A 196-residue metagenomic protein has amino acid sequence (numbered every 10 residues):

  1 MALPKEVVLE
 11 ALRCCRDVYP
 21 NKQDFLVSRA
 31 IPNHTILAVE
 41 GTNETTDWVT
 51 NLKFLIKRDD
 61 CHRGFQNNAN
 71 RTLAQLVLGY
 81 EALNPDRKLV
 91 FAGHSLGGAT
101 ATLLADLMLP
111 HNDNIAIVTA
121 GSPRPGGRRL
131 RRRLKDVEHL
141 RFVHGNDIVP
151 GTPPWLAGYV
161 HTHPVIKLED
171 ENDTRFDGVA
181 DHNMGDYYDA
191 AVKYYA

Functional and structural regions predicted by a protein language model:
M1-A92, L96-A196: Non-catalytic, mobile gating and regulatory segments of ester bond hydrolases
